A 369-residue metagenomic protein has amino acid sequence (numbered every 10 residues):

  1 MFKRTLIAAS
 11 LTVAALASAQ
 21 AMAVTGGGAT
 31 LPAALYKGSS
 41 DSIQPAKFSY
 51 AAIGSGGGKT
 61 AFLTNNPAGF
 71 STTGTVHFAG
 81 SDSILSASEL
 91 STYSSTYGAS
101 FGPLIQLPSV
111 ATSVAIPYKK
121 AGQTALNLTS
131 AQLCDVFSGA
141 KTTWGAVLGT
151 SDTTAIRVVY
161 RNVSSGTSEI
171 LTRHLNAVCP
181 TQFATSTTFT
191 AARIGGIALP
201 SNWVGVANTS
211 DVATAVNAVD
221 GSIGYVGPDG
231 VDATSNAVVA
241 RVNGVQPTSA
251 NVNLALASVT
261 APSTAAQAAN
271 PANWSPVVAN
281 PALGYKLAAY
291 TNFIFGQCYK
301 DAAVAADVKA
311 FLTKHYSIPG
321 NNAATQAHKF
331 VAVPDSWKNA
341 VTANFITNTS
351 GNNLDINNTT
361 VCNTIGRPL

Functional and structural regions predicted by a protein language model:
M1-A21: Gram-negative bacterial Sec-dependent N-terminal signal peptides
M22-L369: Flexible loop/hinge segments at secondary-structure junctions
